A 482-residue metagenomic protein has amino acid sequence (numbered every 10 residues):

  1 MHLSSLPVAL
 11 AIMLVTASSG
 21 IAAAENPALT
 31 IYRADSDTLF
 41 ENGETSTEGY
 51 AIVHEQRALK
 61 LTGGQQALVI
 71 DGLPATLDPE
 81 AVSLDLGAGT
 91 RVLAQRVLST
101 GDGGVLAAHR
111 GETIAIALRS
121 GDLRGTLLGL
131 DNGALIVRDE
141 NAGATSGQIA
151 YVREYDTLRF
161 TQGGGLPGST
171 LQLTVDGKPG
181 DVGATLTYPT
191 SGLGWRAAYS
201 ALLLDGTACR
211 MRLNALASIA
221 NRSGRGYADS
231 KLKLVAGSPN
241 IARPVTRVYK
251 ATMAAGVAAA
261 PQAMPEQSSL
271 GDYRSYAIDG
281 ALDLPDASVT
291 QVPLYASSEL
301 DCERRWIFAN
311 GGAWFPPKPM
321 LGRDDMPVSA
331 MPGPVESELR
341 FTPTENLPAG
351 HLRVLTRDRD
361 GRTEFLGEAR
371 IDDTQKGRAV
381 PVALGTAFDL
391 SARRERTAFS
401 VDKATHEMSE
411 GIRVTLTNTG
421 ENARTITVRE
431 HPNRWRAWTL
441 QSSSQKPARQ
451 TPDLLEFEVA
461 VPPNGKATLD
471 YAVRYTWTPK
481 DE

Functional and structural regions predicted by a protein language model:
H2-S4, L14, G20-E482: Long, intrinsically disordered, low-complexity accessory segments associated with secretion and vesicular trafficking
